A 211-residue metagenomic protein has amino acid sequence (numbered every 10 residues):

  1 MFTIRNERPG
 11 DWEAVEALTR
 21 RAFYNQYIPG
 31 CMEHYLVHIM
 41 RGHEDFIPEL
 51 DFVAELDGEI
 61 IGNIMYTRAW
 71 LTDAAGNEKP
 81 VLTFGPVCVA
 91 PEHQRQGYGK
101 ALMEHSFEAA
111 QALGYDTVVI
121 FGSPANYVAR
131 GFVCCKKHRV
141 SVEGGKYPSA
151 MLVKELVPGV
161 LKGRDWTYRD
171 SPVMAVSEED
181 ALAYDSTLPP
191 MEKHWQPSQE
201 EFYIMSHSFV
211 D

Functional and structural regions predicted by a protein language model:
M1-G10, A17: Conserved N-terminal entry element of GNAT/NAT acetyltransferase domains
E16, R20-L71: Active-site rim helix/loop that mediates acceptor-substrate recognition in acyltransferases
L50, A54, G85-C88, Y115-S123: Internal, conserved structured core segments that host functional sites
E59, N77, A90-A101, L113 (+1 more regions): Conserved glycine-rich acetyl-CoA-binding loop
A69-T83, Q94: A conserved beta-turn-beta hairpin within the catalytic core of GNAT-like acetyltransferases that forms part
F84, V89, R95-E108, V119-I120: Conserved acetyl-CoA-binding loop-helix of GNAT-fold acetyltransferases
A112-Y115, G122-K146: Conserved active-site alpha-helix within GNAT-family acetyltransferase domains
V160-D211: Acidic/histidine-enriched, glycine/proline-rich intrinsically disordered or flexible terminal extensions
